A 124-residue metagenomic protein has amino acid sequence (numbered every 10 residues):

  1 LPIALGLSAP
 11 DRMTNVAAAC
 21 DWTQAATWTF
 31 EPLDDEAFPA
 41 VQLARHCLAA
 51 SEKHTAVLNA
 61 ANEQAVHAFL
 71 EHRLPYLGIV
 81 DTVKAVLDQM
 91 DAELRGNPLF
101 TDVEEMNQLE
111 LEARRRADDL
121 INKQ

Functional and structural regions predicted by a protein language model:
L1-Q124: Catalytic, metal-anchored helix/loop core of enzyme active sites in primary metabolism
